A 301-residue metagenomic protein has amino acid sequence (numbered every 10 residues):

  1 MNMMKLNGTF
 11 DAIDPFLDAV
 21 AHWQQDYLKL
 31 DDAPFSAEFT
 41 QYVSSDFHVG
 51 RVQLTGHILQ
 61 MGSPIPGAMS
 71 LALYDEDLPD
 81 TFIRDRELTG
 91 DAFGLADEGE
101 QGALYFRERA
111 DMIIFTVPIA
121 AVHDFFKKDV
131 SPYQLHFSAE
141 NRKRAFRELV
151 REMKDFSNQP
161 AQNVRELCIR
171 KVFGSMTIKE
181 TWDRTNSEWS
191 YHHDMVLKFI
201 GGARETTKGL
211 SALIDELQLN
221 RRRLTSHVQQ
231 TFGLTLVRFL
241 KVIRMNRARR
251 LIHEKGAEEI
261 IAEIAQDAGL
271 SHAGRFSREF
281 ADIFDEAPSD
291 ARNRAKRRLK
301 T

Functional and structural regions predicted by a protein language model:
M1-P34, S70, L78-R204, G209-R221 (+3 more regions): Alpha-helical bundle regulatory/interaction domains
D32-F35, F39, V43-P64: Conserved short histidine dyad/triad with adjacent acidic residue
Q41, L59-L73, F93-G94, M112: His/acidic/aromatic-lined binding-pocket segments of jelly-roll/cupin-type domains and related regulatory beta-sandwich
Q53, L59-P66, I83-D85, L104-F106: Short histidine-centered beta-strand/loop micro-motifs that create catalytic or ligand/metal-coordination sites
L224, V228, R275-F276, F280: Short hydrophobic/aromatic patch on the recognition helix
Q230-T231, D282-I283, R294: Alpha-helical DNA-recognition elements
R238: Short, basic-rich loop-to-helix N-cap that marks the start of a DNA-contacting helix
V242-R247: Alpha-helical structural segments
